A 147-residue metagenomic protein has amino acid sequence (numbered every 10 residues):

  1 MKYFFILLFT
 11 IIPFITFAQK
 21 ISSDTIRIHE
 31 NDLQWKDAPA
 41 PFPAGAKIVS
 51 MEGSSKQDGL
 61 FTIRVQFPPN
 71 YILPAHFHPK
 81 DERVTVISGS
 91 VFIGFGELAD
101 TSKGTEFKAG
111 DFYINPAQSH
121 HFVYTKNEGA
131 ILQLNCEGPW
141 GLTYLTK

Functional and structural regions predicted by a protein language model:
M1-K20: Bacterial Sec-dependent N-terminal signal peptides
F17-F61, K147: A short, N-terminal "cap"/entry segment at the start of jelly-roll beta-barrel domains of the cupin/DSBH fold
K56, P68, V91, E97-Q118: Short acidic-glycine-tyrosine-enriched beta hairpin
P68-Y71, H78-L98: Glycine- and acidic-residue-biased ligand/ion/polar-headgroup-sensing regions
L73-A75, I93-G94, N115, H120-K126: Short beta-strand His + acidic residue motifs that chelate non-heme Fe in jelly-roll/DSBH and cupin folds
K108, A117-W140: Ligand-binding loop in jelly-roll beta-barrel domains
